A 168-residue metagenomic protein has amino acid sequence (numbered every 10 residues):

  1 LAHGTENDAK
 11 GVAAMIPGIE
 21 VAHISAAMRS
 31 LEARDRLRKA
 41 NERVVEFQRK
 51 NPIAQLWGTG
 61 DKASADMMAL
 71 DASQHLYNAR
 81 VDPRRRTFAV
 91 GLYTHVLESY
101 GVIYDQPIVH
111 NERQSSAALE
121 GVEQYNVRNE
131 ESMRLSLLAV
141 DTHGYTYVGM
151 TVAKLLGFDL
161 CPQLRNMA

Functional and structural regions predicted by a protein language model:
L1-R43: Short, positively charged, Gly/Tyr-enriched micro-motifs that form contact patches at catalytic or ligand/partner
D8, G101, N126-S136: Short, surface-exposed connector motifs at secondary-structure boundaries
V12, A63-M68, L138-H143: Short, conserved catalytic/metal-binding motifs centered on acidic residues
I16-G18, E123-S132, V148-Q163: Short, surface-exposed basic-aromatic patches at helix termini and helix-loop junctions that form
H23-S25, R36-L37, Q74-L76, T146-K154: A short acidic (Asp/Glu
R34-L92: Active-site-proximal, Lys/Arg-enriched surface segment that forms a nucleic-acid-binding/basic interface patch
P83-N126: Electropositive, glycine- and tryptophan-enriched low-complexity nucleic-acid-binding patches
L137-V148, N166-A168: Acidic, metal-coordinating catalytic cores used for nucleic-acid/nucleotide bond scission and strand-transfer chemistry
